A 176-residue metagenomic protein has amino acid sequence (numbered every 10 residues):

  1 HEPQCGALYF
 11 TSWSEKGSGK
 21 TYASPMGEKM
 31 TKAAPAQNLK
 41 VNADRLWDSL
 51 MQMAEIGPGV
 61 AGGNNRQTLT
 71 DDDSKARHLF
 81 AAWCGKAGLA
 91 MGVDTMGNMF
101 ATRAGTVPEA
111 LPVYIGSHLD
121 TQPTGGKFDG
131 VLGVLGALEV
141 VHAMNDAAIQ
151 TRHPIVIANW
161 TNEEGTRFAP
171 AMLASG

Functional and structural regions predicted by a protein language model:
Y9-F10, Y22: Aromatic (phenylalanine/tyrosine) cluster motif
A33-T70: N-terminal capping segment at the start of a domain
G59-A104: A non-catalytic alpha/beta surface segment that caps or lines the substrate-entry region of metallo-dependent hydrolase
A87, M99-D129, A137: Catalytic-core environment of secreted peptidases
M91-T95, I115-S117, I157-N159: General beta-strand structural signal in soluble alpha/beta enzymes
Q122, V131-G176: Acidic/histidine-rich catalytic neighborhood of metal-dependent amide-processing enzymes
